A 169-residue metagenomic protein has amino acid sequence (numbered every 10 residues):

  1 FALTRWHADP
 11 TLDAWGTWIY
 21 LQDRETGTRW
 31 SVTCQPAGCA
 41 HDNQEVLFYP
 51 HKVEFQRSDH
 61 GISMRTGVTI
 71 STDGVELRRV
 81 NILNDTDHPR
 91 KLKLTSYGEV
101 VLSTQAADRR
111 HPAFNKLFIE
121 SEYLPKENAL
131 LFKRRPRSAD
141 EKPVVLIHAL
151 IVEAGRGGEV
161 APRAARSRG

Functional and structural regions predicted by a protein language model:
F1-G169: Anionic coordination/interaction segments
